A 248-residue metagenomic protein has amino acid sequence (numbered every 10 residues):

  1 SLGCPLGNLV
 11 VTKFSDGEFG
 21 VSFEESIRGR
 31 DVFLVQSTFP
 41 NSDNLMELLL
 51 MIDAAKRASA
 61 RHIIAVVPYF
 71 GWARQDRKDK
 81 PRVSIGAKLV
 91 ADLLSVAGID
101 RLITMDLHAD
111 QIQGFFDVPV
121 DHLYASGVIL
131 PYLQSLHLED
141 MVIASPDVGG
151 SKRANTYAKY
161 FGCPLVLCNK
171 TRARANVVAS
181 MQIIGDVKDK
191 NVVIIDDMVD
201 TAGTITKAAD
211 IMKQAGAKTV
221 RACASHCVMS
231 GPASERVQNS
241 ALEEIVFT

Functional and structural regions predicted by a protein language model:
S1-T248: PRPP-associated nucleotide enzymes
